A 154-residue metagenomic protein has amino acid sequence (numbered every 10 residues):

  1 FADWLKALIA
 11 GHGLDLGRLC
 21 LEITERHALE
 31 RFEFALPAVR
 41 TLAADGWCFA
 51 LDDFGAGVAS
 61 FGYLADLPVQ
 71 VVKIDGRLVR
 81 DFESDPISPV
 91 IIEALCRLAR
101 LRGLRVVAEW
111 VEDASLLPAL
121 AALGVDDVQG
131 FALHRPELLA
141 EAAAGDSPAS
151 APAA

Functional and structural regions predicted by a protein language model:
W4-L8: A short, hydrophobic coiled-coil helix within the histidine kinase transmitter core
G11-L16, L42-D45: Short helix-capping segments at alpha-helix termini
R18-F32, D45-A154: EAL-family c-di-GMP phosphodiesterase catalytic domain
A38: Conserved functional hotspot residues or short segments at active or partner-binding sites across diverse domains
